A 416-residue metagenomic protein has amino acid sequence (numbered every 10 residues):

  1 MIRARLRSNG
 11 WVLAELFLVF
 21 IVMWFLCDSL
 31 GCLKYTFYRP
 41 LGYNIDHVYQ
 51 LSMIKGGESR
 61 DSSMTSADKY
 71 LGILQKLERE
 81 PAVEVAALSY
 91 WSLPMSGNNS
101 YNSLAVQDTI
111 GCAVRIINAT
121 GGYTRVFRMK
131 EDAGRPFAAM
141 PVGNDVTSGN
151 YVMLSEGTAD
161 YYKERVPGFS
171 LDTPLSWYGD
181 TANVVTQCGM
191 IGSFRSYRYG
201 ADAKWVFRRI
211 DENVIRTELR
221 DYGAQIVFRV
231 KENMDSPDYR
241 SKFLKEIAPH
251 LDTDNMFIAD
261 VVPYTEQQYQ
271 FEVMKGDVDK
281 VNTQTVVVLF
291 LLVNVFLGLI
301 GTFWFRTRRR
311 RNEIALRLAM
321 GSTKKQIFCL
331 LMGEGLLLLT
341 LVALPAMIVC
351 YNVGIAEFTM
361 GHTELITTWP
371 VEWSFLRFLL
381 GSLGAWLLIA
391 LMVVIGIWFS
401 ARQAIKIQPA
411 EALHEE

Functional and structural regions predicted by a protein language model:
M1, G381-E416: C-terminal membrane-exit region of the final transmembrane helix in multipass inner-membrane proteins
R3, L297-E334, K406-E416: Intracellular coupling helices
A4, D252-V288, R309, G354-S382: Membrane-helix entry/capping segments
L6-C32, G276-N312, L337-V349, I395: Hydrophobic alpha-helical transmembrane segments of multi-pass inner-membrane transport and secretion
C27-T120, T147, G361-T367, S374-F375: Membrane-proximal extracellular/periplasmic loop immediately following the first transmembrane helix
Q75, R79-D202, R209-E218: Short beta-strand boundary microenvironments
E156-G157, T181-V281: "Rare, low-scoring activations can occur in soluble or secreted enzymes where short amphipathic helices or signal
L291, N312-F358, G384, L388 (+1 more regions): Transmembrane alpha-helical interface segments in multi-pass membrane proteins
